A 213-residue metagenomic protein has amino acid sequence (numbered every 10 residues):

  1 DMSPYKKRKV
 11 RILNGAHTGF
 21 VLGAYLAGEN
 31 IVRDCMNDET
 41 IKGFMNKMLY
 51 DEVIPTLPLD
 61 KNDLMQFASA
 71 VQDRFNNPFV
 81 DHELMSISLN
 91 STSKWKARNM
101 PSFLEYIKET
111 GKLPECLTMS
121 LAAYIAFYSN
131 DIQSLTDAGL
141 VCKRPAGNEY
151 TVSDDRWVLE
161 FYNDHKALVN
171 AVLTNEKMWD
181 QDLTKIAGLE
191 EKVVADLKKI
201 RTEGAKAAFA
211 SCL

Functional and structural regions predicted by a protein language model:
D1-L213: Non-transmembrane, aqueous-exposed alpha-helical and coiled segments at domain scale
